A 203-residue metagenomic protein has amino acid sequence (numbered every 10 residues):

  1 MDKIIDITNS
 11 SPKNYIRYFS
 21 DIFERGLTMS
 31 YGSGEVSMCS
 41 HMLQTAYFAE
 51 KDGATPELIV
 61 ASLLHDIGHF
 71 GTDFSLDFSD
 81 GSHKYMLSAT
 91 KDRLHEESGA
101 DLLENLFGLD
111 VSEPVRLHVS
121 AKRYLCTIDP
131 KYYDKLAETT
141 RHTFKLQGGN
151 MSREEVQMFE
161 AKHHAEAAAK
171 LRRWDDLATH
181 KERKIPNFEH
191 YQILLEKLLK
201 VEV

Functional and structural regions predicted by a protein language model:
M1-V203: Metal-dependent phosphohydrolase cores
